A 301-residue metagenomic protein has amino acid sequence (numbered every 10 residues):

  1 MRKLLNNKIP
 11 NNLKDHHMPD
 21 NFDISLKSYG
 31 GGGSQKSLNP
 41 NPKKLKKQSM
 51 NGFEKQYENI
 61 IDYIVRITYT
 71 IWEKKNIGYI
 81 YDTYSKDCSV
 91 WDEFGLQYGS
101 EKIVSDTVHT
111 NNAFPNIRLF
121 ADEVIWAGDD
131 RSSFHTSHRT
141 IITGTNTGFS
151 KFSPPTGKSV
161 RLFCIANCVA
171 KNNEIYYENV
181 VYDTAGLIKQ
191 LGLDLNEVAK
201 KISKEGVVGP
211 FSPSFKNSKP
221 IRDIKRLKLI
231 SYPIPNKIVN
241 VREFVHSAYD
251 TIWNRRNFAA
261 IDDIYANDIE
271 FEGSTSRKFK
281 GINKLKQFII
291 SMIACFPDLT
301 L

Functional and structural regions predicted by a protein language model:
M1-L301: C-terminal and inter-domain tail/linker signature
